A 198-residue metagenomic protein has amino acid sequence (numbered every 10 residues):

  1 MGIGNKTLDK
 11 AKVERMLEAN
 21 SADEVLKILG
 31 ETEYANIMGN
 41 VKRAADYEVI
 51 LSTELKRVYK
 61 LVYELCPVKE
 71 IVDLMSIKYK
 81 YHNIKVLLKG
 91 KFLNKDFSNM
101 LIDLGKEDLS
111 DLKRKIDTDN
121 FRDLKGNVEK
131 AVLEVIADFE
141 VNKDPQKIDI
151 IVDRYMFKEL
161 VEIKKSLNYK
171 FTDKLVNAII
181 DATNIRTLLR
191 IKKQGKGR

Functional and structural regions predicted by a protein language model:
M1-R198: N-terminal domain-start signal
